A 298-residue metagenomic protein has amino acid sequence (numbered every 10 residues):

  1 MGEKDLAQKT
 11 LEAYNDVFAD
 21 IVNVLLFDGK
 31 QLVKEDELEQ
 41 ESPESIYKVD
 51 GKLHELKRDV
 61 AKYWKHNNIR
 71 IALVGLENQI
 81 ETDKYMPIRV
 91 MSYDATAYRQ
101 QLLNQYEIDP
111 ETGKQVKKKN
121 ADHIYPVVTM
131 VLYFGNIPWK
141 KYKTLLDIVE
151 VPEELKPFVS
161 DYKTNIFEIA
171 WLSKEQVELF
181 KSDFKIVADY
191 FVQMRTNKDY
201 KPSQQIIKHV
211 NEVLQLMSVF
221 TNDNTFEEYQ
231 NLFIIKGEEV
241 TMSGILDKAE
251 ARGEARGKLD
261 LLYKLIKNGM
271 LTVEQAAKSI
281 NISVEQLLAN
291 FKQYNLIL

Functional and structural regions predicted by a protein language model:
M1-E175: Accessory alpha/beta interaction modules
A7, L11, N15, Q40 (+6 more regions): Short linear sequence motifs
D36-E37, Q105-I108, T144, S182 (+4 more regions): Residue-level detector of alpha-helical recognition elements and their boundaries
N67-I80, F167, D189-L298: Short, charged alpha-helical interaction segments and adjacent helix-coil junctions
L172, E178-D183: A cross-taxonomic marker for long C-terminal extensions/tails that follow the last structured domain
S182-I186, Y190: Glycine-rich ThDP/TPP pyrophosphate-binding loop and its adjacent helix/strand module within ThDP-dependent enzymes
